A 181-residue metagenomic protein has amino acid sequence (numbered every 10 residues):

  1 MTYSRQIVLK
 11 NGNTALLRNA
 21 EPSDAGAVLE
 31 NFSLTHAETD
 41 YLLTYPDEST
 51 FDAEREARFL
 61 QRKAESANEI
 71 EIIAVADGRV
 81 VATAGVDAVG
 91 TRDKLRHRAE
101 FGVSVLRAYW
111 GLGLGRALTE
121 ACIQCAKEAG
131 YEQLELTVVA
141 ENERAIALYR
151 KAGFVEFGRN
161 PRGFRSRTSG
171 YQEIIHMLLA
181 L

Functional and structural regions predicted by a protein language model:
M1-N13, V103, N160, R167-L181: Terminal substrate-recognition subdomain of acyl/acetyltransferases
A15-A27: A short beta-loop-alpha structural element at the N-terminal edge of CoA-dependent acyl/N-acetyltransferase catalytic
E30-D47: Helix-loop element at the rim of GNAT/NAT acetyltransferase active sites that forms part of the acceptor-substrate
E48-A108, T119, A180-L181: Acetyl-CoA-dependent GNAT
G115, T119, E141-A145, R162-T168: Short glycine/proline-centered loop/turn elements that form peptide/ligand docking sites
T119, A126-T137: Conserved GNAT acetyl-CoA-binding A-motif
E135-V138, R150, V155-Q172: Conserved catalytic-core motifs of GNAT/GCN5-like acyltransferases
